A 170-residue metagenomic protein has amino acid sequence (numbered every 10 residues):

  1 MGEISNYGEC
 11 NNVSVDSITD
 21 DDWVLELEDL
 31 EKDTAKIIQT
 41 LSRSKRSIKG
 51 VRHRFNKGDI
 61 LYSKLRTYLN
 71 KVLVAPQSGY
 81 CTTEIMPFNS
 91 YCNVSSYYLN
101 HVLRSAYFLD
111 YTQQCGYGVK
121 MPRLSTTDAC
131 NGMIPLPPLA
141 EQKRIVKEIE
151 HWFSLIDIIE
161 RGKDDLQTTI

Functional and structural regions predicted by a protein language model:
M1-S14, P135-K147, F153-I170: Non-catalytic DNA-recognition/assembly elements of restriction-modification systems
M1-S5, V72, C92-S95, Y111-Q114 (+2 more regions): Catalytic cores of nucleotide-enabled group-transfer and carboxylate-activating enzymes in metabolic and assembly-line
E3-S14, L25-K57, P76: Sequence-specific dsDNA recognition surfaces
S14-W23, Q113-G116: Short coil/turn segments at secondary-structure boundaries
D22, D59-I60: Beta-sheet entry/capping signal
V51-H53, I60-R104, F108, Q113 (+1 more regions): A short beta-sheet element
K120: Extended, charge-rich, solvent-exposed interface segments
